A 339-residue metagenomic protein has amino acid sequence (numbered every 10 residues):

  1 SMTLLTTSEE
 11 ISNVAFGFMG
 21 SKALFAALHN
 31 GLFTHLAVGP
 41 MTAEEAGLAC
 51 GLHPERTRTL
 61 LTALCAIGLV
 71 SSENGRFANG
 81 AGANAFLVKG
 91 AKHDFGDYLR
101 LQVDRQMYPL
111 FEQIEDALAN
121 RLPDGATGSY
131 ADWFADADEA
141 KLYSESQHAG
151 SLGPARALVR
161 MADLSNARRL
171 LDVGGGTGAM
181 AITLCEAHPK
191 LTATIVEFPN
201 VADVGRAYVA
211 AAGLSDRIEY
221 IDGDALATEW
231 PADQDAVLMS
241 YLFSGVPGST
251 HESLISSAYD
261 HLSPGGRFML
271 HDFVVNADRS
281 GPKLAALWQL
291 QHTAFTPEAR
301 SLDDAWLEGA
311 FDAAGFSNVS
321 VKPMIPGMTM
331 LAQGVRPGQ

Functional and structural regions predicted by a protein language model:
S1-S72, G82, V173-Q339: Alpha-helical subdomain
V14-K22, A26-H29, T34-H35, P40 (+2 more regions): Conserved Class I S-adenosyl-L-methionine-dependent methyltransferase catalytic core
